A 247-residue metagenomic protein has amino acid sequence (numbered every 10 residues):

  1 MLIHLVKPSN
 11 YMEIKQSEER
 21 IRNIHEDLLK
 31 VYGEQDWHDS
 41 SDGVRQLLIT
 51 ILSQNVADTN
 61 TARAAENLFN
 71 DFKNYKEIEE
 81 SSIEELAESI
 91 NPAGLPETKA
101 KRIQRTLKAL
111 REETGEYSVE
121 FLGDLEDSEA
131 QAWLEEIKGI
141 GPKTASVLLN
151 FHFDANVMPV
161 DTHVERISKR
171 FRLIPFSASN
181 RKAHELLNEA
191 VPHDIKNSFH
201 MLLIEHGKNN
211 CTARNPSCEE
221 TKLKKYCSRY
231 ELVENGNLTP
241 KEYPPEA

Functional and structural regions predicted by a protein language model:
M1-Y11: N-terminal amphipathic/basic-hydrophobic helices that include classical n-h-c signal peptides and signal-anchor
E13-E246: Catalytic cores of DNA base-excision repair glycosylases
